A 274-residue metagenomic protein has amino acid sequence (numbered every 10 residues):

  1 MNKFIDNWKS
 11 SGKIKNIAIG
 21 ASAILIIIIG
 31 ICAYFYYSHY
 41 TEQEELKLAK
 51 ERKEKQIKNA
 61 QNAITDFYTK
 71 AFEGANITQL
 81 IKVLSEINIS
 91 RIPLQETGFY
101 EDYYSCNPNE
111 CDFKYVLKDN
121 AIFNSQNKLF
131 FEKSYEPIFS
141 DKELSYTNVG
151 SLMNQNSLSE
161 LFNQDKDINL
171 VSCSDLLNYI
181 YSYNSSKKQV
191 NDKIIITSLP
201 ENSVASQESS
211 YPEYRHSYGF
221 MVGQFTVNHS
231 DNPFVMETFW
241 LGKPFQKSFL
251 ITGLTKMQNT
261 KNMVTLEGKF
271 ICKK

Functional and structural regions predicted by a protein language model:
M1, I31-Y37, Y211: Generic intrinsically disordered, low-complexity segments enriched for polar/acidic and small residues
M1-I28: N-terminal positive-inside, membrane-proximal cytosolic segments immediately preceding the first
M1-S10, Y37, E44, C173-L176: Short helical patches
K3-F4, S10, I14, E42 (+2 more regions): Generic detector of bulky aromatic hydrophobic side chains
D6-K13, N62, T69, S185: Generic surface-pattern signal
A33-K82, Q164, Y183, V190-E201: Primarily periplasmic coiled-coil/stalk helices of bacterial envelope nanomachineries adjacent to the inner membrane
S85-K274: Periplasmic/lumenal scaffold domains of single-pass inner-membrane subunits that build Gram-negative envelope
